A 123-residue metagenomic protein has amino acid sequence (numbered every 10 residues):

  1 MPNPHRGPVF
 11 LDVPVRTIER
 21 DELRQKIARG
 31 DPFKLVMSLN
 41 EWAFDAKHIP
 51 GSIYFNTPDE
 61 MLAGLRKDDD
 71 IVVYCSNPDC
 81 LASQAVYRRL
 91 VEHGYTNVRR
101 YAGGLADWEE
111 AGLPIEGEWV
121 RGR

Functional and structural regions predicted by a protein language model:
M1-A43, G117-R123: Flexible, polar/low-complexity N-terminal or interdomain linker segments that lie immediately upstream of folded
E19, N56, A102: Short loop/edge segments at beta-strand edges and connector loops that shape dinucleotide/nucleotide cofactor-binding
R29-L35, P50-G51, D70, T96-N97: Short active-site oxyanion
N40, P58, G104-L105: A generic "binding-loop/recognition-motif" signal
I53-E60: Glycine-rich, highly charged phosphate/nucleotide-binding loops
L62-E109: Catalytic cysteine-centered active loop of the rhodanese-like fold, especially the PTP/DSP P-loop
G112-E116: Short low-complexity, flexible loop/linker segments enriched in glycine and/or proline with clustered acidic
